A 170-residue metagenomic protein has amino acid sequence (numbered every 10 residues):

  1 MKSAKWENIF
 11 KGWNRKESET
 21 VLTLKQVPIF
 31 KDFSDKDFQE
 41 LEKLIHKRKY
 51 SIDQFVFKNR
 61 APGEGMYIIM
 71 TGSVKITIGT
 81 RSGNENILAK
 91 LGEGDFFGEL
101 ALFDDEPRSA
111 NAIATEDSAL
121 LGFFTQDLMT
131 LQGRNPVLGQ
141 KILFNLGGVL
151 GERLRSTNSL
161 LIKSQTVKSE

Functional and structural regions predicted by a protein language model:
M1-E170: Cytosolic regulatory regions built on CNB/CRP/Popeye-like sensor folds
